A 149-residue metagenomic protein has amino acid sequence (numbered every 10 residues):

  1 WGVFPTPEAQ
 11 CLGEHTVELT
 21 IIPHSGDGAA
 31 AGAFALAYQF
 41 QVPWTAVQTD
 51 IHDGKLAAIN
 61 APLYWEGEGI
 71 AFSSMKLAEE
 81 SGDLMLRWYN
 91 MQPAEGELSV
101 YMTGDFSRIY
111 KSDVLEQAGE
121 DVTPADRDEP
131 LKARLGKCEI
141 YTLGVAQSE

Functional and structural regions predicted by a protein language model:
W1-E149: Terminal accessory/anchoring regions of large secretory-pathway or extracellular enzymes
